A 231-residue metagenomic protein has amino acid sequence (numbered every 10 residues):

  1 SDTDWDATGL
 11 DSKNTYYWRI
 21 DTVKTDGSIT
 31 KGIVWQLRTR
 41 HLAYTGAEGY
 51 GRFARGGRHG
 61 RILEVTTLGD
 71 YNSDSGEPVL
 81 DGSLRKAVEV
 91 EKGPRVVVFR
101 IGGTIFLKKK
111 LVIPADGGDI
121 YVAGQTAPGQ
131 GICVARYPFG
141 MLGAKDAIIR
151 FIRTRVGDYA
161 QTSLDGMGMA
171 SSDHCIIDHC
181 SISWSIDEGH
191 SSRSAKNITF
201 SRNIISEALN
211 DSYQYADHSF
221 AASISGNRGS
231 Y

Functional and structural regions predicted by a protein language model:
S1-W5: Short, solvent-exposed loop/turn segments in extracellular or other extracytoplasmic domains
D6-S12: Short, flexible loop/turn segments at beta-strand junctions in immunoglobulin-like and fibronectin type III
S12, V23-H41: Extracellular fibronectin type III
Y44-V97: Acidic Gly/Asp/Thr-rich repetitive segments characteristic of extracellular carbohydrate-active and adhesion proteins
P78-K92, I105-A123, Q130-R150, V156-D173 (+1 more regions): Extracellular beta-strand-rich solenoid/capping regions of secreted or surface-exposed proteins that bind or remodel
G118-D119, A123-G124, P128, K145-V156 (+3 more regions): Right-handed parallel beta-helix
P138-G140, G166-G168, E188-G189, D211-S212 (+1 more regions): Structural detector of coil-to-beta-strand junctions
